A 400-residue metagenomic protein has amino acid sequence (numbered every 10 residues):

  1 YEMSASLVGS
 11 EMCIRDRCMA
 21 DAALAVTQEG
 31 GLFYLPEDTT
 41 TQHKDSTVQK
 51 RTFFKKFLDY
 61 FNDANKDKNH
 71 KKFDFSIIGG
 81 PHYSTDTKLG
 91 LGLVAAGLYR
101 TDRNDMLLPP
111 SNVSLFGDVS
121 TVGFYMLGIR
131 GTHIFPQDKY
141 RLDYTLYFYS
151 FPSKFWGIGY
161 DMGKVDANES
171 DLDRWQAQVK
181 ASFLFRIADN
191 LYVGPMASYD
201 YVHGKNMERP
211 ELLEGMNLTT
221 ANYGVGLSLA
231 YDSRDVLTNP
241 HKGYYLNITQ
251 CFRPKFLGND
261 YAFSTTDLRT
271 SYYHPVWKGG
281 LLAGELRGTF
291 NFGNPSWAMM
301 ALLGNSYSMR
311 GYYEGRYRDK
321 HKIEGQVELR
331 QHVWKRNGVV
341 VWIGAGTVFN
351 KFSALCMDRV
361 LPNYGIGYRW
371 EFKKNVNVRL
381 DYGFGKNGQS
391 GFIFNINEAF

Functional and structural regions predicted by a protein language model:
Y1-I14: Short, small-residue-biased leader/transition segments that mark boundaries at the very start of proteins
V26-T145, M216-P240, Q331-G338, V348-F352 (+3 more regions): Outer-membrane beta-barrel initiation region
D67-S76, H82-N217, V378, G385-G391 (+1 more regions): Gram-negative/organellar outer-membrane beta-barrel architecture
D74-S76, G90, F124-M126, R174-Q178 (+7 more regions): Transmembrane beta-barrel architecture of outer-membrane proteins
I77-G79, A95, V113-G117, L142-L146 (+9 more regions): Membrane-embedded beta-strand positions of outer-membrane beta-barrel proteins
G226, A230, R234-H332: C-terminal outer-membrane beta-barrel translocator/porin domains of Gram-negative envelope proteins and their
G226-L227, I366-F372, Q389-F400: Outer-membrane beta-barrel "beta-signal"
N291-R379: Outer membrane beta-barrel transmembrane domains
